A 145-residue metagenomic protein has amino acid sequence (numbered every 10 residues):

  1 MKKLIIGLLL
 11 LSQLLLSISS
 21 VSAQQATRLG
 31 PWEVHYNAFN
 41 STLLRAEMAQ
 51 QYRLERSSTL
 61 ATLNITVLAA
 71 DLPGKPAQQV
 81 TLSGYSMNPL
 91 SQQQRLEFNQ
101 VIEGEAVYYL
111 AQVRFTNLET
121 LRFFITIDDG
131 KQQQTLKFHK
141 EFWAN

Functional and structural regions predicted by a protein language model:
M1-G7: Positively charged n-region of N-terminal signal peptides that target proteins for export
G7-S17: Bacterial N-terminal signal peptides
A23-T62, A144: Beta-strand-rich domain onsets/edges
A61-D71: Beta-strand-rich structural segments
G74-G84: Short flexible loop/turn segments that cap and initiate beta-strands
E103-L110: Aromatic sugar-binding surface patches on proteins that engage polysaccharides or sugar-phosphate polymers
V113-R114, F124-T135: Short, exposed beta-strand-loop hairpins at the edges of beta-sheets in extracellular/periplasmic proteins
Q134-F142: Edge beta-strands of extracellular beta-sandwich domains
